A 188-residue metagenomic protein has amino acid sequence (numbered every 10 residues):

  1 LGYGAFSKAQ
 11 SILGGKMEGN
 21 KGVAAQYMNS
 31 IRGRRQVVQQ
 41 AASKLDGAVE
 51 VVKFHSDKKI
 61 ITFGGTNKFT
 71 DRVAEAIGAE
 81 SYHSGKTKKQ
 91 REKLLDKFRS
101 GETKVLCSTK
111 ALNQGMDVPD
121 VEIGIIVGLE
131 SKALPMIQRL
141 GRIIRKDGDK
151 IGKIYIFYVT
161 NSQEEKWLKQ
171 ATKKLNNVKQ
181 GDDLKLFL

Functional and structural regions predicted by a protein language model:
L1-K59, G64-G65: Interdomain linker/hinge connecting the two RecA-like lobes of the SF2 helicase core
K44, F69, Q90, K132-M136 (+3 more regions): Helical mechanochemical/support elements of P-loop NTPase systems and associated helical scaffolds
A48-S56, D71-G78, V178: Alpha-helix C-terminal capping segments
K59-G64, K68-Q114, P135-I137: Conserved helicase ATPase core of P-loop NTP-dependent helicases/translocases
K68, L112-N113, L129-K132, I144-R145 (+1 more regions): Conserved nucleotide-binding/hydrolysis micro-motifs of P-loop NTPases
C107, Q114-E130, P135-M136, I151-Y158: A short beta-strand element within the Helicase C-terminal
R142-K174: Conserved segment of the helicase C-terminal RecA-like domain
D182-L188: Long, largely alpha-helical accessory region at the distal end of helicase-like NTP-driven motors
